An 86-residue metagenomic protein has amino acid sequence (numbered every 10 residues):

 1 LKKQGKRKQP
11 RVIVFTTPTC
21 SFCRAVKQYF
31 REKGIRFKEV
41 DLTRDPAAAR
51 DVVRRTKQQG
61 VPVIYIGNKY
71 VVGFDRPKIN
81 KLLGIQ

Functional and structural regions predicted by a protein language model:
K2-R36: Local sequence-structure signature of Cys/Sec-based thiol-disulfide redox active-site neighborhoods
S21, A47, K78: Short alpha-helical
S21, R44, V71: Glycine-/small-residue-rich active-site loops that bind phosphorylated ligands and cofactors
I35-A49: Thiol-based oxidoreductase modules, predominantly thioredoxin-like and allied folds used for disulfide exchange
R54-K57: Major-groove DNA-recognition helix of helix-turn-helix-type DNA-binding domains
P62-V72: A short, hydrophobic beta-strand/beta-hairpin element that forms part of a small beta-sheet core
I79-Q86: Thiol-/selenol-based redox modules, centered on thioredoxin-like and closely related oxidoreductase domains
